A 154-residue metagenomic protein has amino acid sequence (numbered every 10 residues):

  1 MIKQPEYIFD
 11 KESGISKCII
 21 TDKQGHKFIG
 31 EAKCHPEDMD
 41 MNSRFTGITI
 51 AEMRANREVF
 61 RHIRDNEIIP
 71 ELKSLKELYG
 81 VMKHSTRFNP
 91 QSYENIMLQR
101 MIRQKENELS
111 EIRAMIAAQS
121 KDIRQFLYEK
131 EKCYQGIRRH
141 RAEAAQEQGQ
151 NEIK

Functional and structural regions predicted by a protein language model:
M1-A145: Catalytic phosphate/metal-binding cores of nucleic-acid and nucleotide-processing enzymes, i.e., regions that mediate
Q148-K154: Short acidic DE-rich linear segments
